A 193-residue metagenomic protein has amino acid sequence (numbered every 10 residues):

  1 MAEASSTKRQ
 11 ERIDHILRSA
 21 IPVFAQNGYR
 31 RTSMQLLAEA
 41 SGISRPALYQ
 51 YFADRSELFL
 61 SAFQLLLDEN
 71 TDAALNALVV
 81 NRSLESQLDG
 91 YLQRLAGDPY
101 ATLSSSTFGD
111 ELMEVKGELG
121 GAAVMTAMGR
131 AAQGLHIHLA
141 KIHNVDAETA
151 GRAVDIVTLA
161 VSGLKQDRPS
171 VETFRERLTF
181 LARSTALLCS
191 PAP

Functional and structural regions predicted by a protein language model:
M1-E11, P193: N-terminal intrinsically disordered/low-complexity leader segments
A2, H15, V23-E57, S61: Helix-turn-helix
Q10, D14, R18: Short alpha-helical elements of helix-turn-helix
A62-G90: Amphipathic alpha-helical linker/stalk segments
S86-G90, R94-L119, D155: Amphipathic alpha-helical segments used for helix-helix packing
G97-A101, H136-I137, V154-R175, S184-P193: Amphipathic C-terminal alpha-helical segment
G117-N144, G151-D155: Amphipathic alpha-helical packing segments from all-alpha helical-bundle domains
